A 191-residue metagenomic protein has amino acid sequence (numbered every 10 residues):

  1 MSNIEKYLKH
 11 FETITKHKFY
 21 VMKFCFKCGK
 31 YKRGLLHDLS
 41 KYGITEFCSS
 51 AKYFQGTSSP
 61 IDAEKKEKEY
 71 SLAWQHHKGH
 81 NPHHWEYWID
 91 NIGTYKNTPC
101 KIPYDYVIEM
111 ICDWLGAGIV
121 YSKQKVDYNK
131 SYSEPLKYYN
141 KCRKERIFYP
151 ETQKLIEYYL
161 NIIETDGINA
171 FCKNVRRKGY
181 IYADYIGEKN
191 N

Functional and structural regions predicted by a protein language model:
M1-N191: Metal-dependent phosphohydrolase cores
